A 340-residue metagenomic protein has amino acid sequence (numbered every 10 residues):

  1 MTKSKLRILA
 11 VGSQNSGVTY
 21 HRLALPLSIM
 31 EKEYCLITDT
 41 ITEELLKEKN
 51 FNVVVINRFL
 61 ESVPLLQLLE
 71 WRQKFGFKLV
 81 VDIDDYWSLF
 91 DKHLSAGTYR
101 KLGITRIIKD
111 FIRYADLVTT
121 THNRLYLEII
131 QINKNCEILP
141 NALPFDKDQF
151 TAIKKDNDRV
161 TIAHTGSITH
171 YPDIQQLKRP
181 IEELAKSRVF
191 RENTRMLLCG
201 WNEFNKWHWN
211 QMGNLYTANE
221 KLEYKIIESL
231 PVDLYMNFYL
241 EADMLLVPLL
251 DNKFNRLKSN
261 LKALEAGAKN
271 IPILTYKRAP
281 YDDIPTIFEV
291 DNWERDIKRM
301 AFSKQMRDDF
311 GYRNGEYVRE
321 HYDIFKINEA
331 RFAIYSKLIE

Functional and structural regions predicted by a protein language model:
M1-L60: N-terminal pre-catalytic "stem/leader" segment of glycosyltransferase-like enzymes
Q14-I29, P144-D148, K155-N237: Conserved catalytic-core segment of nucleotide-activated headgroup transferases in glycan assembly
E70, T98-V118: Membrane-proximal helix-turn-helix segments that form the acceptor-binding/catalytic region of lipid-linked
R72-F90: Active-site proximal beta-strand in glycosyltransferases
R113-Q149: Donor nucleotide-sugar binding/catalytic pocket of nucleotide-sugar-dependent glycosyltransferases
P172, P231-F238, D243-E265, L274-I284: Nucleotide-sugar-dependent
D282-R299: Change "using UDP/GDP/dTDP sugars" to "using nucleotide sugars
F302-K337: A charged, aromatic-enriched C-terminal amphipathic alpha-helix characteristic of glycosyltransferases across folds
